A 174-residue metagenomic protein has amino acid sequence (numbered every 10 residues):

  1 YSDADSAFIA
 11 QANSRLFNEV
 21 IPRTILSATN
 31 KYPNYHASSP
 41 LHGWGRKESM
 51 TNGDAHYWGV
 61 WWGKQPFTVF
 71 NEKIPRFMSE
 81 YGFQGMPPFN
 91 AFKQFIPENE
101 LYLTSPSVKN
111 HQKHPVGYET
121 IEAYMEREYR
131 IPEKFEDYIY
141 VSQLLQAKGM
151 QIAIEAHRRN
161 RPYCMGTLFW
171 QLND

Functional and structural regions predicted by a protein language model:
Y1-L16, E133-Q146: The substrate-binding groove and active-site-proximal loops of carbohydrate-active enzymes, especially glycoside
D5-A28, V69: Active-site-proximal helices and loops of the catalytic beta/alpha 8
I25-L26, H36-S39, G43-N52, H56-D174: Substrate-binding clefts and catalytic carboxylate motifs of secreted carbohydrate-active enzymes
